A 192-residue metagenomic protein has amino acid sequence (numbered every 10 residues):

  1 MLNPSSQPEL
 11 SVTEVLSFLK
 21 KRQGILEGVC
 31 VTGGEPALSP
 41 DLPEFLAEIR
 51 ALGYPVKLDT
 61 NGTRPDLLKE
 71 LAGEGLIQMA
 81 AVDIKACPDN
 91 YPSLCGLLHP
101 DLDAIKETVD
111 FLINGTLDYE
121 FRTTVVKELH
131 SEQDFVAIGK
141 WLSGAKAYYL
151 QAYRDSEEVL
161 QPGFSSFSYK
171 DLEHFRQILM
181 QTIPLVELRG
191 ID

Functional and structural regions predicted by a protein language model:
M1-S11: Canonical Radical SAM [4Fe-4S] cluster-binding loop centered on the CxxxCxxC motif and its immediate flanking residues
L16-G28, A37-S165: Conserved AdoMet/S-adenosylmethionine-binding subsite of the radical SAM
G34: Short, charge-patterned binding micro-sites
K106-V109, K170-R176: Short alpha-helix
E173-D192: A C-terminal junction/extension of Radical SAM enzymes
